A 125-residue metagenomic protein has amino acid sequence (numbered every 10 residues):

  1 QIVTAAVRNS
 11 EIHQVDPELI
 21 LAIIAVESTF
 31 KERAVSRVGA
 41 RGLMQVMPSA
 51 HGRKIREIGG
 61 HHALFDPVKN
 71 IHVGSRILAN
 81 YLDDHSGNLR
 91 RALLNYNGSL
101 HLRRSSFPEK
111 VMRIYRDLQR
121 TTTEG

Functional and structural regions predicted by a protein language model:
Q1-G125: Catalytic glycan-binding domains that act on GlcNAc-containing polysaccharides
